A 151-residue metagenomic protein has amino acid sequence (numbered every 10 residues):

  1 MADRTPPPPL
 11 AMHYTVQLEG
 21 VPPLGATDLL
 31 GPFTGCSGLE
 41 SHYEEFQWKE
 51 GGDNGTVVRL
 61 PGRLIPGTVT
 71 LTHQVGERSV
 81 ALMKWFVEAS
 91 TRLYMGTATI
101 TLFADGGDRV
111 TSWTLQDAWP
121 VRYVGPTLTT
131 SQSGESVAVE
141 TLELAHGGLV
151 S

Functional and structural regions predicted by a protein language model:
M1-S151: Glycine-rich, low-complexity intrinsically disordered segments
